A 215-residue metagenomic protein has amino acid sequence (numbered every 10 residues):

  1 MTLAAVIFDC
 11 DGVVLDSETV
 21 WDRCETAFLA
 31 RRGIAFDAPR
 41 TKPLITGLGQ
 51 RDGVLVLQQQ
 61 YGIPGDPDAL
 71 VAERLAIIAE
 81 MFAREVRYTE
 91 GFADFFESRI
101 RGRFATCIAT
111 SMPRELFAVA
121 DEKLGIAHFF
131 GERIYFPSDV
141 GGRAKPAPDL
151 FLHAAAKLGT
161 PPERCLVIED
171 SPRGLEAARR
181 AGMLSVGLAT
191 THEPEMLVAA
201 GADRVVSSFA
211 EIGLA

Functional and structural regions predicted by a protein language model:
M1-A4, A93, F104, P113-R114 (+1 more regions): Asp-based, Mg2+/Mn2+-dependent phosphohydrolase catalytic module
T2-F95, I100-F104: N-terminal helical cap/lid subdomain that shapes the substrate entry/recognition surface in HAD-like hydrolases
V13, T110-M112: Conserved phosphate-coupling serine/threonine residues in phosphotransfer and NTP-handling enzymes
